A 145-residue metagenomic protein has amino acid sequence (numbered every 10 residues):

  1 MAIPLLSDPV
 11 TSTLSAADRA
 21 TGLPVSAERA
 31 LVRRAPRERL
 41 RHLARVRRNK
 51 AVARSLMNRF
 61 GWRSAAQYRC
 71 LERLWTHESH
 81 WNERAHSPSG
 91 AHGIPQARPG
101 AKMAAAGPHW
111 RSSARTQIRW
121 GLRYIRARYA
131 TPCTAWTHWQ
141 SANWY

Functional and structural regions predicted by a protein language model:
M1-R69, T134, Q140-Y145: Intrinsically disordered, low-complexity, Pro/Ser/Thr/Asn/Gly/Ala-rich spacer/linker segments adjacent to signal
V46-Y145: Peptidoglycan cell-wall recognition and remodeling modules
